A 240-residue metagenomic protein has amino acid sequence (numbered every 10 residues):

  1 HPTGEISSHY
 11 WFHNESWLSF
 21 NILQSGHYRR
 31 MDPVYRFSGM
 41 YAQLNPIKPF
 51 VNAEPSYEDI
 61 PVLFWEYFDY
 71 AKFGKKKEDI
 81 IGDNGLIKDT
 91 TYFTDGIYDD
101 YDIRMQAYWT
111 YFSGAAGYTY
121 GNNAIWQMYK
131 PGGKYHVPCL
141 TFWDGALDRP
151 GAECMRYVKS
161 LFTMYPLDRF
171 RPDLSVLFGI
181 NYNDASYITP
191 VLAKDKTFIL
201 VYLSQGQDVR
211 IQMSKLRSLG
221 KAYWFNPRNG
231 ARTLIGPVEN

Functional and structural regions predicted by a protein language model:
H1-Y108: Substrate-binding/catalytic cleft of secreted carbohydrate-active enzymes, primarily glycoside hydrolases
P49, E58-I60, K76-T94, D99-V238: Aromatic- and carboxylate-lined catalytic core of secreted/periplasmic carbohydrate-active enzymes
